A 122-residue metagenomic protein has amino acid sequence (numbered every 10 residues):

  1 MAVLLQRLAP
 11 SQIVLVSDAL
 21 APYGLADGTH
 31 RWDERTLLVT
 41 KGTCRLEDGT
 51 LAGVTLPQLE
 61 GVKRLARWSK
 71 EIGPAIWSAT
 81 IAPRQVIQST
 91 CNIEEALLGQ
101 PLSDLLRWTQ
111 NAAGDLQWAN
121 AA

Functional and structural regions predicted by a protein language model:
M1-L5: Catalytic cores of alpha/beta
Q6-S17, P22-L102, L106-W108: His/Asp/Glu-enriched, well-ordered alpha-helical/loop segment that forms or immediately abuts the divalent-metal
L106-A122: Short, basic/aromatic-enriched C-terminal tail that caps enzymatic domains
